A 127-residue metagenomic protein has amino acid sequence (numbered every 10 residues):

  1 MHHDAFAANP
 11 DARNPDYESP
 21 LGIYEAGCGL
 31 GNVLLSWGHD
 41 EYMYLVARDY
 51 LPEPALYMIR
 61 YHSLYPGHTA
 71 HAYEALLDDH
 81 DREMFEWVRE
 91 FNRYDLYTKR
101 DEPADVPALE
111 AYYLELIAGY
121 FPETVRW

Functional and structural regions predicted by a protein language model:
M1-A104: Divalent metal-dependent catalytic cores for phosphoryl transfer on phosphate-bearing substrates
A47, L116-I117: Broad structural signal for hydrophobic residues in well-ordered alpha-helices, predominantly aliphatic
T98, I117-W127: Non-catalytic terminal regions of proteins
